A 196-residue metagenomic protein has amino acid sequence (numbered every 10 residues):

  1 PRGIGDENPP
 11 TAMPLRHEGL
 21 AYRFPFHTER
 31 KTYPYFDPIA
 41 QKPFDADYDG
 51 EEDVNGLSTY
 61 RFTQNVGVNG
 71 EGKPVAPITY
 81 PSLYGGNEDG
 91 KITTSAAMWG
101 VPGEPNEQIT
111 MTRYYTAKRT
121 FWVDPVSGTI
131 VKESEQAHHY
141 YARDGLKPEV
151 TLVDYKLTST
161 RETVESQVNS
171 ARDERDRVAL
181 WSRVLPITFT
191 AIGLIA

Functional and structural regions predicted by a protein language model:
P1-R30, A137-H138, L157-A196: Extracellular or lumenal secretory-pathway regions
R23-K132: Membrane-proximal low-complexity regions enriched in glycine and acidic/polar residues
G56, R143, P148, T188-A191 (+1 more regions): Solvent-exposed, non-transmembrane amphipathic alpha-helical segments
G85-G86, T93-P186: Membrane-proximal extracellular "stem/stalk" segments of glycoproteins immediately N-terminal to a transmembrane helix
